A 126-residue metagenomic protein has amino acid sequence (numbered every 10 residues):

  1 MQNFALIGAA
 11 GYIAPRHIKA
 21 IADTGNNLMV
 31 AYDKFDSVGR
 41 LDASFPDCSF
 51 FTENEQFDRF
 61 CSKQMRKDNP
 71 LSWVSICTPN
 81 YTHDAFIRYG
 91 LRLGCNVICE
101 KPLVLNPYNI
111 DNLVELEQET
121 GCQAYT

Functional and structural regions predicted by a protein language model:
M1-P46, N69: N-terminal Rossmann-like dinucleotide-binding module
A5-I7, I98, Y125: Conserved hydrophobic packing residues within short motifs/helices of P-loop NTPase cores of ABC-family ATPases
M29-V30, S72-W73, Q123: Short, Asp-centered acidic motifs that coordinate Mg2+ and/or phosphate in catalytic or ligand-binding sites
S44, K67, Q118-T120: Short, structurally constrained coil/turn elements that cap an alpha-helix or connect an alpha-helix to the following
C48-F50, A124: Generic structural signal for residues in well-ordered beta-strands
F50-L116: Beta-loop-alpha module in the N-terminal Rossmann-like domain of NAD(P)-dependent dehydrogenases, especially those
N112-T126: Rossmann-fold dehydrogenase core element
